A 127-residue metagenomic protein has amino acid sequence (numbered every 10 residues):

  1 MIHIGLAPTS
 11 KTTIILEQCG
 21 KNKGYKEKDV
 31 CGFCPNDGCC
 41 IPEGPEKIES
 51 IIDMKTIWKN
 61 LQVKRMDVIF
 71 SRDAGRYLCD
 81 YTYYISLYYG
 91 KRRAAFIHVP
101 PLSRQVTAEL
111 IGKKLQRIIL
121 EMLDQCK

Functional and structural regions predicted by a protein language model:
M1, N60-Q62, G90-K91: Solvent-exposed, well-ordered amphipathic alpha-helical segments that flank/support binding or catalytic loops
H3-P8, H98-P100: Short beta-strand segments
A7-D73: Mid-sequence, gly/pro-rich, charge-dense loop/helix-turn segments that line enzyme active sites
G44-P45, Q125-K127: Macrodomain-like recognition of ADP-ribose-binding/processing modules
Y77-Q125: Active-site-adjacent mobile loop/cap segments within catalytic or ligand-binding domains
